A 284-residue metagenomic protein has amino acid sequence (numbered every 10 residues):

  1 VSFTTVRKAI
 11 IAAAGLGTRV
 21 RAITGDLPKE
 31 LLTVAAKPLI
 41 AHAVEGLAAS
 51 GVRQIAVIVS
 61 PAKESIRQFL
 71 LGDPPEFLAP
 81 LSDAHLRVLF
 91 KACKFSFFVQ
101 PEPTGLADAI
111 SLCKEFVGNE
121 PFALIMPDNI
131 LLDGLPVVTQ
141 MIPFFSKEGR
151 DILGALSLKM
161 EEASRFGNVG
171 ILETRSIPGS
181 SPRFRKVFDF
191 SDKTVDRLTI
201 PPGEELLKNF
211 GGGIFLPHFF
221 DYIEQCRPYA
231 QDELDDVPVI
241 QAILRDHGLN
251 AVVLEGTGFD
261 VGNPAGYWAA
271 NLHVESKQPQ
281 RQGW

Functional and structural regions predicted by a protein language model:
S2-A9, F188-F190, G203-W284: Conserved alpha/beta core of the MobA/IspD/sugar-nucleotide pyrophosphorylase nucleotidyltransferase superfamily
S2-I11, R19, T33, K37-L124 (+1 more regions): Conserved N-terminal catalytic core of the sugar/cofactor nucleotidyltransferase
A12-A13, L124-M126, A155-S157: Short beta-strand segments
L16, N129, P264: Active-site metal-binding loops of divalent metal-dependent hydrolases
L31, F95-F97, D151-I152, L249-A251 (+1 more regions): Conserved beta-strand scaffold positions in the cores of enzyme catalytic domains, especially in NTP/NDP-utilizing
D83-K94, S176-F184, A242-L244: Short, conserved catalytic or adaptor-binding loops enriched in Gly and charged residues
F98-Q100, A155, K193, V252-L254: Conserved beta-strand termini and adjacent loop/short-helix elements that scaffold enzyme active sites in alpha/beta
L132-D221, C226: Conserved core of the sugar-phosphate nucleotidyltransferase
